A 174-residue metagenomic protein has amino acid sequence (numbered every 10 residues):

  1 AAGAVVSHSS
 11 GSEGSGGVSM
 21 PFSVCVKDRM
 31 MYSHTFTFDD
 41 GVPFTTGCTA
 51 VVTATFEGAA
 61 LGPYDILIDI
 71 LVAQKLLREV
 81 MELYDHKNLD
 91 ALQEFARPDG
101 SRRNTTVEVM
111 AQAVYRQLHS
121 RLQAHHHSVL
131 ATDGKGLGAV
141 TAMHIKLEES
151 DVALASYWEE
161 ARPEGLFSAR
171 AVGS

Functional and structural regions predicted by a protein language model:
G3-S10, G16-S174: Charge-rich, low-complexity N-terminal segments
